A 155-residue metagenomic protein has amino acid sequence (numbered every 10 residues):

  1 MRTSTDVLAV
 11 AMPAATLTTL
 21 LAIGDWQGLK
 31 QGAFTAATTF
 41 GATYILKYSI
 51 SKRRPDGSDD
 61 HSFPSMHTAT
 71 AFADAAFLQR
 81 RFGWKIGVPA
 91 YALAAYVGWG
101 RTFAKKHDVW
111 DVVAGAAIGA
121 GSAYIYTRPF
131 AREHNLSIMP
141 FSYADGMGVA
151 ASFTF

Functional and structural regions predicted by a protein language model:
M1-M12, W26-Q27, F40-Y44, Y48-F155: Replace "edges of transmembrane helices
M12-T19: Hydrophobic core of alpha-helical transmembrane segments in multi-pass integral membrane proteins
T19, I23-T39: Interfacial segments of alpha-helical transmembrane regions
